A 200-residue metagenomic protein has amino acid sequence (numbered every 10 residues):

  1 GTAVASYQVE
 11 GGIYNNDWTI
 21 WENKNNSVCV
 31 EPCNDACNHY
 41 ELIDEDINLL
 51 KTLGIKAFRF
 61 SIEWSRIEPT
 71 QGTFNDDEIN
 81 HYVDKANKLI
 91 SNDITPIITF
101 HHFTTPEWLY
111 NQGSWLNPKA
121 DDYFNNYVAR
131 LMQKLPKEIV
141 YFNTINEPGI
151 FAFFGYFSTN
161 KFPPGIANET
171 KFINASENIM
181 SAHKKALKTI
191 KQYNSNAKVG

Functional and structural regions predicted by a protein language model:
G1-S27, Q71, N80-G200: Active-site region of glycoside hydrolase catalytic domains
E10-Y82, I98: Active-site-adjacent substrate/metal-binding segments within catalytic domains of carbohydrate-active enzymes
